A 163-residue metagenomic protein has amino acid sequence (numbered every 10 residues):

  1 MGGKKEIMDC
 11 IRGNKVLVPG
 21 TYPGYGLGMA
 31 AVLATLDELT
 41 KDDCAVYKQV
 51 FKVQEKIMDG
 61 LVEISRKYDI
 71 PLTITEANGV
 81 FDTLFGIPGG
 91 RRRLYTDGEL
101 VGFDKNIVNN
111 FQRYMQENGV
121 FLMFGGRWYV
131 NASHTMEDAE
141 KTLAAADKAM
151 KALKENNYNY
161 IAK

Functional and structural regions predicted by a protein language model:
M1-K163: Conserved N-terminal phosphate-binding loop of PLP-dependent enzymes in the Aspartate aminotransferase
